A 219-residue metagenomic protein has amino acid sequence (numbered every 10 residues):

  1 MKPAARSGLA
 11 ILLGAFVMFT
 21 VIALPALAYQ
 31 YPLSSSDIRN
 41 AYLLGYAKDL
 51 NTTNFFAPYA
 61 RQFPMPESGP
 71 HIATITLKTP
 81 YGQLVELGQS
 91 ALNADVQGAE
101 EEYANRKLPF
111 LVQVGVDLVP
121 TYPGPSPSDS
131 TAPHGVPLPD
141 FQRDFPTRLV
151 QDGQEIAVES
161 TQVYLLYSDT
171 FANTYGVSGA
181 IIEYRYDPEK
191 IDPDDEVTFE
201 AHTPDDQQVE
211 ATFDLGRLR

Functional and structural regions predicted by a protein language model:
M1-L13: Bacterial N-terminal signal peptides that target proteins for export
I11-A23: Bacterial N-terminal signal peptides
A28-R219: Conserved functional micro-motifs across diverse proteins
